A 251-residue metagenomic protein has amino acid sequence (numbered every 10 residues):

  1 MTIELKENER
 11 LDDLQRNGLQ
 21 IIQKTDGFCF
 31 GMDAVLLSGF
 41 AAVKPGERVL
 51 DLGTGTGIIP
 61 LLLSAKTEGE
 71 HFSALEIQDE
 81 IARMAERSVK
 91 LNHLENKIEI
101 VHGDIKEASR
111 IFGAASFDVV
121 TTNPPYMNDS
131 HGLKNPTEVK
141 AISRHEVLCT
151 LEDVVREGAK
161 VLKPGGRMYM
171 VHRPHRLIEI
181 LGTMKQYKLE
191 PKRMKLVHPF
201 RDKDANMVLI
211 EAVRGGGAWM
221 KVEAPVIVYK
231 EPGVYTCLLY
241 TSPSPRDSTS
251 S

Functional and structural regions predicted by a protein language model:
T2-K44: Class I SAM-dependent transferase core
I22, E99-V101, K192-K195: General small-molecule cofactor/ligand-binding pocket signal
L37, N123, V154, A212: Residue-level signal for inorganic ion chemistry
A42-T122, M127-L133: Conserved SAM/SAH cofactor-binding pocket of Class I
P124-D153: Mobile active-site "lid"/loop adjacent to the S-adenosyl-L-methionine
L148-H198, A205: Conserved Class I SAM-dependent methyltransferase catalytic core
E190-V234: Class I S-adenosyl-L-methionine
Y240-P245: Conserved small/polar residues in nucleotide/adenosyl-binding loops
